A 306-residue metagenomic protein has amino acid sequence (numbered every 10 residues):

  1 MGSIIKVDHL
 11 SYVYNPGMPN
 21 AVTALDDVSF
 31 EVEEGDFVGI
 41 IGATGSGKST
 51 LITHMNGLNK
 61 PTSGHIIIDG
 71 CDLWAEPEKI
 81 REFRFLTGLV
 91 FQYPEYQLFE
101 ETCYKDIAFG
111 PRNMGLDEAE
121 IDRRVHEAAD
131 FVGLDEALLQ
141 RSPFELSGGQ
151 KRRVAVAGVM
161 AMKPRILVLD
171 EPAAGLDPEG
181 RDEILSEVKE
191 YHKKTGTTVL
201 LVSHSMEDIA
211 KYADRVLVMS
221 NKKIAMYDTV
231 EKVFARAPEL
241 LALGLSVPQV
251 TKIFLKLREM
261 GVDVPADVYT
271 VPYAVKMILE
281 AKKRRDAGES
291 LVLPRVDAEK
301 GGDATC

Functional and structural regions predicted by a protein language model:
N56: Helix-to-loop junction immediately C-terminal to a conserved catalytic motif
H65-E82: ABC ATPase NBD Q-loop/coupling interface
A119-A137: Conserved ABC ATPase "signature" region
S142-L146, Q150: Conserved ABC ATPase signature
K163: Conserved catalytic motifs of ABC-family nucleotide-binding domains
L167-D170: Catalytic Walker B motif of ABC-type/P-loop ATPase nucleotide-binding domains
N221-K222: Conserved ABC ATPase "signature" C-loop
